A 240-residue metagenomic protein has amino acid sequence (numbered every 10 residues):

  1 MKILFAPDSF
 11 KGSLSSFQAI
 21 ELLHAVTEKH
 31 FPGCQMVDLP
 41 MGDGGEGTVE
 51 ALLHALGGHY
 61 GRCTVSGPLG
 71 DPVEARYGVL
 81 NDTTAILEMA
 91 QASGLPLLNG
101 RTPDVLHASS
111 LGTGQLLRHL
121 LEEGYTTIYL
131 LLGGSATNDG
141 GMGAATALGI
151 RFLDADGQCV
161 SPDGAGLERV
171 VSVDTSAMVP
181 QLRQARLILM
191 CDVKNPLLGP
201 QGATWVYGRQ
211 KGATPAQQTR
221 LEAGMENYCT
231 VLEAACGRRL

Functional and structural regions predicted by a protein language model:
M1-L132, A136-L240: N-terminal loops that bind phosphate or other acidic moieties and the adjacent beta-alpha structural core
